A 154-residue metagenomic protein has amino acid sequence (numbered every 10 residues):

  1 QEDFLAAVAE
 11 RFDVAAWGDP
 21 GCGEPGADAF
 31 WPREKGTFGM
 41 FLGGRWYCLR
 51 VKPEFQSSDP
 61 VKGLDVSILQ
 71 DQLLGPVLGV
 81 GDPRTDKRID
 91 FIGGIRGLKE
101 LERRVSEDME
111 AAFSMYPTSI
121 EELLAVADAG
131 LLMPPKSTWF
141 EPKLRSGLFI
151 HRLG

Functional and structural regions predicted by a protein language model:
Q1-G154: Surface-exposed, charge/polar-rich loops and edge strands
